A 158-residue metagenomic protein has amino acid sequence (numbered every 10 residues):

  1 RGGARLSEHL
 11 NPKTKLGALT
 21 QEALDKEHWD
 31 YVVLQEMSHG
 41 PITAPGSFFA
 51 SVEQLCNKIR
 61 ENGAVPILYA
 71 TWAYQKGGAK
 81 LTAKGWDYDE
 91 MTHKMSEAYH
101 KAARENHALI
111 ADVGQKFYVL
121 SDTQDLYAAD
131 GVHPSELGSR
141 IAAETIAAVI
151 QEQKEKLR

Functional and structural regions predicted by a protein language model:
R1-L10: A short beta-strand-loop structural module common to alpha/beta enzyme folds
L10-G17: A structured beta-alpha segment of the ubiquitous adenosine-cofactor-binding alpha/beta core
G17-E136, A148: Alpha-helical cap/lid subdomain in secreted, periplasmic, or secretory-pathway luminal O-acyl-processing enzymes
D130-H133, R140-R158: Conserved catalytic region of serine esterases and O-acyltransferases that act on ester linkages in lipids
